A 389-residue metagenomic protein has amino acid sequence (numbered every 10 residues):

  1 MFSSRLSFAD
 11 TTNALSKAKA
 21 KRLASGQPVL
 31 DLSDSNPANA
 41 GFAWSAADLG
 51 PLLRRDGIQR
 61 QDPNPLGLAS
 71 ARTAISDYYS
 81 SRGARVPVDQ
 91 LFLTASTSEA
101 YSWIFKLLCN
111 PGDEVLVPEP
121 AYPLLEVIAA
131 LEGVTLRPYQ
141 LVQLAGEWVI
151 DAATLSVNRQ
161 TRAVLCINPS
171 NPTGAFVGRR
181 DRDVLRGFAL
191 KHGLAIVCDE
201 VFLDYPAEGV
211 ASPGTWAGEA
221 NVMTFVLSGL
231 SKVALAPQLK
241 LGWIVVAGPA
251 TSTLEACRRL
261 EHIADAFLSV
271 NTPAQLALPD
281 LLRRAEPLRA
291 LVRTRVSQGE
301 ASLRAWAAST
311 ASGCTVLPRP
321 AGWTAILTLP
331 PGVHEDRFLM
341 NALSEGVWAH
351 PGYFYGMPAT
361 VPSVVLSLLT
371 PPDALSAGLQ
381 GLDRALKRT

Functional and structural regions predicted by a protein language model:
R5-S96, W103, D151, S269 (+4 more regions): N-terminal small-domain helix-loop-helix segment of the aminotransferase-like
S25, E132, K191-H192, E345: Helix C-cap/helix->beta junction micro-motif
I58-K191, L203-E219, F225: Conserved core of the PLP fold type I
D77, S81, R85, A130 (+2 more regions): PLP-dependent enzyme catalytic core of the Aspartate aminotransferase-like
V117, P138, I196-C198, P351: Hydrophobic residues in well-ordered beta-strands that form the structural core
G218-S297, K387: Conserved core segment of the aminotransferase class I/II
Q275, P279, V296-R304, T315-T328: Conserved glycine-rich beta-strand-loop-beta hairpin in the small C-terminal domain of fold type I
V333-F338, A374-A377: Short, conserved charged micro-motifs
